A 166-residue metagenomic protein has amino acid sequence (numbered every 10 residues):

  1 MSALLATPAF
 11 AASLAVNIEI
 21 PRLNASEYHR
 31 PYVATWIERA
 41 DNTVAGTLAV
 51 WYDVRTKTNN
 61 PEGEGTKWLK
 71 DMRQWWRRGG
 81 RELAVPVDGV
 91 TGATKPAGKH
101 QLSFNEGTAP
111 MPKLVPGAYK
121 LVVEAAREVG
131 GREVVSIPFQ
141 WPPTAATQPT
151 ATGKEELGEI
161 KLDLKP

Functional and structural regions predicted by a protein language model:
M1-A3: Ser/Thr/Pro-rich, acidic low-complexity intrinsically disordered regulatory segments
L5-A11: Sec/Tat signal peptide C-region and signal peptidase I cleavage site
V16-Y28, W51-T56: Short amphipathic, basic-aromatic surface patches that mediate peripheral association with negatively charged
L23-L48: Low-complexity, serine/threonine/proline/glycine-rich extracellular segments that form mucin-like
E27-V33, E64, P116-Y119: Short coil-to-beta strand junction motifs in C2/discoidin
A40-L114: Structured domain cores in non-transmembrane regions
A97-L102, P110-P166: Glycine-rich, aromatic-bearing surface loops/beta-hairpins
